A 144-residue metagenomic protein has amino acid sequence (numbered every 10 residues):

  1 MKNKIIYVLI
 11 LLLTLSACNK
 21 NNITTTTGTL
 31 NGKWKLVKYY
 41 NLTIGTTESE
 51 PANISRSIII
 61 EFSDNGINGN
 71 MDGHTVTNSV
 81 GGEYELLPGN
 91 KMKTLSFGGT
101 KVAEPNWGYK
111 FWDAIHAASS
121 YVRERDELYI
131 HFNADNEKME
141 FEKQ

Functional and structural regions predicted by a protein language model:
K2-V8: Sec-dependent signal peptide recognition, specifically the positively charged N-region followed immediately by
T14-A17: C-terminal motif of bacterial Sec signal peptides marking the signal peptidase cleavage site
N19-Q144: Lipid interaction determinants
